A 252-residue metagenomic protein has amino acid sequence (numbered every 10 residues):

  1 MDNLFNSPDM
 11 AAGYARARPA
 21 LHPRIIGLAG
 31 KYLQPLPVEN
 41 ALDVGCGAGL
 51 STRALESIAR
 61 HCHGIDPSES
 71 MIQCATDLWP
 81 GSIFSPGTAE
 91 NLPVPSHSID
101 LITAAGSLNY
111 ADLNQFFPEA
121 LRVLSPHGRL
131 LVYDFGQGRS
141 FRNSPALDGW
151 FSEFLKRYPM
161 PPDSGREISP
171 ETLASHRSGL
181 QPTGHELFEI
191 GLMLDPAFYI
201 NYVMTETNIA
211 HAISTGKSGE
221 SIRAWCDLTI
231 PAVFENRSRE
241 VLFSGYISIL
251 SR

Functional and structural regions predicted by a protein language model:
M1-L36: Conserved class I S-adenosyl-L-methionine
L42, A48-N91: Class I SAM-dependent methyltransferase SAM/SAH-binding core
E90-L101: A short acidic, Gly/Pro-enriched loop at the edge of an enzyme's catalytic core that lines a small-molecule cofactor
G106-S107: Short catalytic micro-motifs in class I SAM-dependent methyltransferases
A111-E119: A short, conserved alpha-helix within the catalytic core of class I
L121, H127-L192: Conserved catalytic/acceptor-binding region of the Class I
S169-R252: Conserved Class I S-adenosyl-L-methionine
